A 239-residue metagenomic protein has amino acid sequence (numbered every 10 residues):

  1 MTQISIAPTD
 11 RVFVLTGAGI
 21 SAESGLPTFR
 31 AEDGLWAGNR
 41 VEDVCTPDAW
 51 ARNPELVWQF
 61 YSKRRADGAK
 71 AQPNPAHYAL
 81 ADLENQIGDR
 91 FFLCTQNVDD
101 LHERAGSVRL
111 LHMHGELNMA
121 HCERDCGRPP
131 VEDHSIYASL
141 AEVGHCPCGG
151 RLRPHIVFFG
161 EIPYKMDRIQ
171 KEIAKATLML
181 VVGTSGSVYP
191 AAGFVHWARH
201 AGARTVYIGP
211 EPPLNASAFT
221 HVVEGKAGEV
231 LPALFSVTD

Functional and structural regions predicted by a protein language model:
M1-D239: Conserved catalytic core of sirtuin-type NAD+-dependent deacylases
